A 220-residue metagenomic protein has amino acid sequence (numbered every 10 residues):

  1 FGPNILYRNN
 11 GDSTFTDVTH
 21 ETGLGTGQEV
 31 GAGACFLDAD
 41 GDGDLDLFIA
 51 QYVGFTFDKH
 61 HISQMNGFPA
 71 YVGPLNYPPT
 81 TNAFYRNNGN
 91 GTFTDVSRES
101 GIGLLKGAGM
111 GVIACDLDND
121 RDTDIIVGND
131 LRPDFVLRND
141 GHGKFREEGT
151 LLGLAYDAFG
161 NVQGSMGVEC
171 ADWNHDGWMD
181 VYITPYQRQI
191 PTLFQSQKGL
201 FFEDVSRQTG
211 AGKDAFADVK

Functional and structural regions predicted by a protein language model:
F1-K220: Acidic, glycine/proline-rich Ca2+-coordinating loop motifs
